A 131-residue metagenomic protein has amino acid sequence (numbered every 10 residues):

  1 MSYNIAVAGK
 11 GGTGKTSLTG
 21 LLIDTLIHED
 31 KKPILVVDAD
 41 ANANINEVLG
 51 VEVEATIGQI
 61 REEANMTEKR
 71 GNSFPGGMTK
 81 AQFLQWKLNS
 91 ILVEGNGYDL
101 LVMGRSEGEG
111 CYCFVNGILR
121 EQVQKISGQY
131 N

Functional and structural regions predicted by a protein language model:
M1-Y3, D30-K32, N96, Q129-N131: Short coil/turn connectors at secondary-structure junctions
Y3-A41: Walker A/P-loop phosphate-binding motif and the immediately C-terminal alpha-helix
G14-K15, I45, C111: Secondary-structure boundary/capping motif
L21-L22, L49-V53, V115-N116: Short, glycine/charged-enriched secondary-structure capping and boundary segments
I27, G50, V123-S127: Signal for well-folded cores of large energy- and translation-related assemblies
H28-N96: N-terminal phosphate/diphosphate-binding loop that engages ATP/GTP or pyrophosphate donors across diverse enzyme folds
G76-N131: Phosphate-binding/switch loop-helix module in NTP-utilizing enzymes
